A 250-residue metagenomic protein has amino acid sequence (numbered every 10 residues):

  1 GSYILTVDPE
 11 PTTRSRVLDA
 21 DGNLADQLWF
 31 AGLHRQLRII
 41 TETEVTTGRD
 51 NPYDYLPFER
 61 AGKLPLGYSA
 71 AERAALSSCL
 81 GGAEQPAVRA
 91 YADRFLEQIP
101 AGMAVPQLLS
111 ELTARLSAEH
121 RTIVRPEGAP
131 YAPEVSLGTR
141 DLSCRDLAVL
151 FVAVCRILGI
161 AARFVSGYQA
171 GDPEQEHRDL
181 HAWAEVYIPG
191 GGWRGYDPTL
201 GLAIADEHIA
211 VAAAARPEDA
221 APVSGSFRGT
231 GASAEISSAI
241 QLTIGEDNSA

Functional and structural regions predicted by a protein language model:
G1-L66: Intrinsically disordered, low-complexity N-terminal segments that are enriched in acidic
S2-I4, A25-Q27, E42, A61-P65 (+6 more regions): Generic secondary-structure boundary/loop-capping signal
V7-P9, F30-G32, T47, G82 (+5 more regions): Generic structural "secondary-structure junction" signal
H34-I40, D179, S233-E235: A general secondary-structure signal for short beta-strands and their flanking turns/coil in non-transmembrane regions
I40-E44, E185, Q241: Residue-level recognition of well-ordered beta-strand positions that form the cores of beta-sheet-rich folds across
V45-T47, Y55-L142, L150, E174 (+3 more regions): Secondary-structure boundary elements
G48-P52, W193, A205, A220 (+1 more regions): Intrinsically disordered, low-complexity acidic/polar segments
A114, D146-R228, A232: Hydrophobic/aromatic-rich core segments of domains that either
